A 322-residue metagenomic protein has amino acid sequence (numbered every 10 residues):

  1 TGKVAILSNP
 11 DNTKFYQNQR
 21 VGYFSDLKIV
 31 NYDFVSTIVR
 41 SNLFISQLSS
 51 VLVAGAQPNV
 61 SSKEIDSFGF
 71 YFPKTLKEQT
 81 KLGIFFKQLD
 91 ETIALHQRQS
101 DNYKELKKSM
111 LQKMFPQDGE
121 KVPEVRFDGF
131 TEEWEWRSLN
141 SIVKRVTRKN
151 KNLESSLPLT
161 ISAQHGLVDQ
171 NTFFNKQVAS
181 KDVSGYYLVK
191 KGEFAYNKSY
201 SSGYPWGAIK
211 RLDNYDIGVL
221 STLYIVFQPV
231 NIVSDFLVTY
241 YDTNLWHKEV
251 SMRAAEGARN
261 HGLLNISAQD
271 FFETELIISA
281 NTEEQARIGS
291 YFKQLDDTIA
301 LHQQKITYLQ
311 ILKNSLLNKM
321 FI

Functional and structural regions predicted by a protein language model:
T1-R40, V53-A56, S184-K248, A255 (+1 more regions): A short beta-sheet element
K14-V21, V53-E78, I217-L223, A258-E284: A short glycine-rich beta-alpha junction/loop motif
S50-L52, N152-T160, M252-A254: Short coil/turn segments at secondary-structure boundaries
F68, T75-E135, E283-I322: Amphipathic alpha-helical segments with low aromatic content
R126-N150: Non-catalytic DNA-recognition/assembly elements of restriction-modification systems
K149-A179, V219: DNA target-recognition patches
